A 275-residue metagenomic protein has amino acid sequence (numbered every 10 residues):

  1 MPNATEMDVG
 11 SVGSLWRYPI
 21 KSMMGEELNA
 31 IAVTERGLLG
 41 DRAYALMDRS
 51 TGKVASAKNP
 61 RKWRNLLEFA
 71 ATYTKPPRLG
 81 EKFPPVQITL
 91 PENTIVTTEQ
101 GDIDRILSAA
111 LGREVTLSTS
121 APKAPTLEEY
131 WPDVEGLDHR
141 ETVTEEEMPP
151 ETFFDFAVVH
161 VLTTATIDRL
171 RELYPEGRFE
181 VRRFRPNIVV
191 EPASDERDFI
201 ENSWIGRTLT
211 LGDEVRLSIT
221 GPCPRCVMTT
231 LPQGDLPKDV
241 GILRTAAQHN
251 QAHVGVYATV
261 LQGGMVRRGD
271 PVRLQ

Functional and structural regions predicted by a protein language model:
M1-Q275: Metal-cofactor-dependent catalytic cores
